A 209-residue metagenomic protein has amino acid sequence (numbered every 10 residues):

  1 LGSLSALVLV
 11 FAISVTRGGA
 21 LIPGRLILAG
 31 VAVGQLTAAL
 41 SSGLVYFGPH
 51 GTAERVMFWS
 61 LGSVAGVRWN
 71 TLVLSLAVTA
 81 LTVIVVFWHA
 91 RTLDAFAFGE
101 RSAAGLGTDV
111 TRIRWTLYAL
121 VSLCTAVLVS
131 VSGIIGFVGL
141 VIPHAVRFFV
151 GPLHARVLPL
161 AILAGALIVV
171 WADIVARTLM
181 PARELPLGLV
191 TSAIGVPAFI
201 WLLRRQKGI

Functional and structural regions predicted by a protein language model:
L1-I209: Alpha-helical transmembrane segments in inner-membrane proteins
